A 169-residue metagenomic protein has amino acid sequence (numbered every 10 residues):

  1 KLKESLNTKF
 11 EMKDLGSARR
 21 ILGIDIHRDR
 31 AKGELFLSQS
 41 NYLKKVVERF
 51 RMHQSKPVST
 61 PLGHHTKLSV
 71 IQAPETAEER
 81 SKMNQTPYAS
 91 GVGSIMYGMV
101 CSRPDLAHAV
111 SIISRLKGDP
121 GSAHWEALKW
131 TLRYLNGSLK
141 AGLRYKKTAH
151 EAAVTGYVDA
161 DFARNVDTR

Functional and structural regions predicted by a protein language model:
K1-R169: Long, low-complexity, charge-biased intrinsically disordered regions
